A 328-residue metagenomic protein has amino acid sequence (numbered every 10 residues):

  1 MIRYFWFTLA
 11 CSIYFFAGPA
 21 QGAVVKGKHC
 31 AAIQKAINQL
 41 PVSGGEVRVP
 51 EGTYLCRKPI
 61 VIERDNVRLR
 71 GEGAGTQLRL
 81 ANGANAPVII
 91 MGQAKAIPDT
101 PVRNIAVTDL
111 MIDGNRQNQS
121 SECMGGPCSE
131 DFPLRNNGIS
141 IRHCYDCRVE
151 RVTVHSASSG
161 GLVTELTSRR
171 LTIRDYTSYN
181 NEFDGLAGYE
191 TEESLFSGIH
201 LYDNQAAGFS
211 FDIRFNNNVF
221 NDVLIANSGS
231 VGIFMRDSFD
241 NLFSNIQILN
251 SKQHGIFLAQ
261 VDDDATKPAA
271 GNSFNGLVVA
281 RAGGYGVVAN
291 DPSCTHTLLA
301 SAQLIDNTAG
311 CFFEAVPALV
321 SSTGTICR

Functional and structural regions predicted by a protein language model:
M1-Y4: Positively charged n-region of N-terminal signal peptides that target proteins for export
W6-Y14: Bacterial N-terminal signal peptides
F16-K35, I326: Right-handed parallel beta-helix/beta-solenoid
Q34, N38-V42, L55-R70, Q77-T108 (+2 more regions): Extracellular beta-strand-rich solenoid/capping regions of secreted or surface-exposed proteins that bind or remodel
G45, C56-P59, A74, R79-A86 (+9 more regions): Short glycine/acidic-rich loop motifs that flank beta-strands on beta-rich extracellular proteins
E72-G75, R103-G114, Y145-S156, S168-F183 (+6 more regions): Right-handed parallel beta-helix
